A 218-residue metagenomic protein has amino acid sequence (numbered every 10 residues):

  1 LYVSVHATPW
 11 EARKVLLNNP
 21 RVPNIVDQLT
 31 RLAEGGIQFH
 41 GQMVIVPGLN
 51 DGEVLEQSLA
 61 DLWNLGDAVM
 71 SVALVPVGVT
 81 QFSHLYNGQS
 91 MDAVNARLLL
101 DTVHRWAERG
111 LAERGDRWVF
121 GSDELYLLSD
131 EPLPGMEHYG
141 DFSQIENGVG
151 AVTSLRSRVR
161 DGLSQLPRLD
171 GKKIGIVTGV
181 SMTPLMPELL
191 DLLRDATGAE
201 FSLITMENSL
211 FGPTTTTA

Functional and structural regions predicted by a protein language model:
L1-R114, H138, E146-V159: Conserved AdoMet/S-adenosylmethionine-binding subsite of the radical SAM
F39, F82, F120, Y139-F142 (+2 more regions): Phenylalanine-focused residue identity feature
G41, L74, G121, L203-T205: A structural preference for short, hydrophobic beta-strand core positions in alpha/beta folds
V79-S83, L125-D130, F211-T215: Short, conserved secondary-structure transition motifs
Y86-S90, L133, P213-T217: Short glycine/threonine-rich loop-to-helix capping motif typified by GTGT followed within a few residues by an Asp-Pro
L99-T178, L193-A196: Hard-cation-handling environments
S164-T217: Redox- and metal-dependent alpha/beta enzyme cores, enriched for Fe-S-associated oxidoreductases and cofactor-handling
